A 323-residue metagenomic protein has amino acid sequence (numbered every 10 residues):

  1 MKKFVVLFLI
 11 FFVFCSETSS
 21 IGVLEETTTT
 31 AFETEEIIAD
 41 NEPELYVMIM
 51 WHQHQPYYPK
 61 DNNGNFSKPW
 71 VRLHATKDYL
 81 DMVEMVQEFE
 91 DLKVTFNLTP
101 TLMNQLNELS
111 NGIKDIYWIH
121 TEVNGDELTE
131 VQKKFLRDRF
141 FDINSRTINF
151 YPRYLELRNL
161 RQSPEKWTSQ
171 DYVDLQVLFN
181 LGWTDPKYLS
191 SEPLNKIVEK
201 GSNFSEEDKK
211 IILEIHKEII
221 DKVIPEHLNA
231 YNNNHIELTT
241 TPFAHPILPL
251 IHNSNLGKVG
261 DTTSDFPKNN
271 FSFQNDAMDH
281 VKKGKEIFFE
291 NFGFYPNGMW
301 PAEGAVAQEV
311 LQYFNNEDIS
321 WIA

Functional and structural regions predicted by a protein language model:
K2-F8: Sec-dependent signal peptide recognition, specifically the positively charged N-region followed immediately by
F8-I10, E25: Compositionally biased amphipathic helical and low-complexity segments enriched in hydrophobic
L9, S20, E36-I37: Generic short N-terminal amphipathic or hydrophobic helices
V13-F14: C-terminal motif of bacterial Sec signal peptides marking the signal peptidase cleavage site
T18-L24: Bacterial Sec signal peptide processing site at the extreme N-terminus
T27-T30: Extracellular mucin-like PTS domains
F32-A323: Carbohydrate-active enzymes and regulators
